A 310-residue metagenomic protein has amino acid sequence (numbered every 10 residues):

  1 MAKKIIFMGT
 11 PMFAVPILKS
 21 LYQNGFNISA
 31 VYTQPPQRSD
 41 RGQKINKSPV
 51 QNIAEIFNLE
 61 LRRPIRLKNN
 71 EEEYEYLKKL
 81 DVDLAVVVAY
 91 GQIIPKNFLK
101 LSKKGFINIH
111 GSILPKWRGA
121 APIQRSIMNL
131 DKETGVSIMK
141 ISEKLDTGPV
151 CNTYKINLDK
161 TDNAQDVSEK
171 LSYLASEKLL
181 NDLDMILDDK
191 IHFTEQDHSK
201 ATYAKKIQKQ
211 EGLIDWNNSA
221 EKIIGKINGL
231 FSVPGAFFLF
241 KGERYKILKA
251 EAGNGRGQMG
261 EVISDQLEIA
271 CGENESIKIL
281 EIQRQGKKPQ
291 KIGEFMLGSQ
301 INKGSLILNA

Functional and structural regions predicted by a protein language model:
M1-S232, E275, R284-G286, L308-A310: One-carbon transfer enzymes
N217-A310: An anion-binding loop in the catalytic cleft
